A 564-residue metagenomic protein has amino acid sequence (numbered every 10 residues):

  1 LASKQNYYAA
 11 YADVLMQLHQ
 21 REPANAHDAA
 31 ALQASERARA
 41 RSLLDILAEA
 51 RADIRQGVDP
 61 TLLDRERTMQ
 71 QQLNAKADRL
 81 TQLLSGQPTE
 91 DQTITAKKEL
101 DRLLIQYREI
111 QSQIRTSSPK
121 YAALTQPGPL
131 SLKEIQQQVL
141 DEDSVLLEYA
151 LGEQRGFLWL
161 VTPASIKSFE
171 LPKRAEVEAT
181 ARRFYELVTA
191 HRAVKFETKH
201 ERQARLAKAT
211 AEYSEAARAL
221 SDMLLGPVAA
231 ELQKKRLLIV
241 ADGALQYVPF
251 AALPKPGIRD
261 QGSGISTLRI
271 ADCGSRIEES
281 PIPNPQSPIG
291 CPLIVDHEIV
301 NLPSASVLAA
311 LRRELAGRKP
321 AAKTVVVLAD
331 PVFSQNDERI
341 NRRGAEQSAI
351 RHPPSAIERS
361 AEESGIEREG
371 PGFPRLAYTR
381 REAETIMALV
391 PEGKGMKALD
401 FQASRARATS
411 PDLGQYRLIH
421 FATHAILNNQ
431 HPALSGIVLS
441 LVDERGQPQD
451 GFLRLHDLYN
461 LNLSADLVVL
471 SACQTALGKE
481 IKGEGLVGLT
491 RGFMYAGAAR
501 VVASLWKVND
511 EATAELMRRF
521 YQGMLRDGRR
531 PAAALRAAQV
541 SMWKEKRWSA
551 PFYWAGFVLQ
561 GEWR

Functional and structural regions predicted by a protein language model:
L1-D260, N284, P288-D296, N301 (+4 more regions): Amphipathic alpha-helical protein-protein interaction segments
A38, L147, L158, L237-I239 (+9 more regions): Residue-level detector of buried hydrophobic side-chain packing in well-ordered secondary-structure elements
A123-E134, R205-M223, E369-S435, L439-L461 (+1 more regions): Functional beta-strand-loop-alpha-helix junction segments that form "active/interaction loops" within catalytic
Q138-D141, A150-G152, E231-Q233, G317-A322 (+5 more regions): Extracellular/periplasmic catalytic domains that process cell-envelope and extracellular macromolecules
Q233-R236, A322-K323, G393, G414-L418 (+3 more regions): Loop/turn elements at helix/coil->beta-strand transitions in domains of secreted/extracellular proteins
L253-G257, G290-D296, V300-A309, R342-Q347 (+3 more regions): Cysteine protease catalytic core and zymogen-processing segment of caspase-like enzymes
C273, E314-K319, T324, E511-R564: An often Trp-containing, charged/polar helix-loop segment at the C-terminal end of enzyme catalytic cores
K479, A499-E511: Short acidic/histidine-rich active-site segments
